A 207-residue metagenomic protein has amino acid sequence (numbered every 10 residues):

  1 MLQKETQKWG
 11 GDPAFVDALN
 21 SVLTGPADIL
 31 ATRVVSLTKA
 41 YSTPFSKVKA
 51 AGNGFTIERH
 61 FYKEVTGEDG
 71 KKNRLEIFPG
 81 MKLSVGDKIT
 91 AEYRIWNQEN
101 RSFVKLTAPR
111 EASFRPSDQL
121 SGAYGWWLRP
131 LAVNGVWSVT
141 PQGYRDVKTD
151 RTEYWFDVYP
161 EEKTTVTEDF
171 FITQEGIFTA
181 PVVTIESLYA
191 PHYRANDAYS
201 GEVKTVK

Functional and structural regions predicted by a protein language model:
M1-K207: Long, domain-scale non-catalytic interaction/scaffolding regions in large secretory-pathway and trafficking proteins
